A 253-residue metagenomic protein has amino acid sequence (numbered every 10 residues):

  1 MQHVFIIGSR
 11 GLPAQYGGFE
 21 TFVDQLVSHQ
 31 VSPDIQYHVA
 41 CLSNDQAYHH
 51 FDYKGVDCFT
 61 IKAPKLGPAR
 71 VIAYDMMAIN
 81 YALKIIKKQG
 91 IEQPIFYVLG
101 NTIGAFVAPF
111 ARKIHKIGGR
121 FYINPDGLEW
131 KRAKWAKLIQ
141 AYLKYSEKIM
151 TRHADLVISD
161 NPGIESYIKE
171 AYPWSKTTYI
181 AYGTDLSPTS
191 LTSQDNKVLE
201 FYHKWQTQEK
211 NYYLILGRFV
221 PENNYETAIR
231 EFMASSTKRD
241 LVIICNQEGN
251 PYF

Functional and structural regions predicted by a protein language model:
M1-N44, Q89-I91, M233-S236: N-terminal subdomain of nucleotide-sugar transferases
F5, Y202-N223, I229-S236, L241-V242: Conserved donor-binding/catalytic core segment of Leloir-type glycosyltransferases
L42-D45, T184-D185, L216, R239-F253: Glycosyltransferase donor-sugar binding loop
G55-N80, R132-I139: A short, charged, and often flexible helix/loop element on the N-terminal side of the glycosyltransferase catalytic
I72-L83, Q93-D126: An aromatic- and histidine-rich active-site surface loop
I139-V157: Membrane-proximal helix-turn-helix segments that form the acceptor-binding/catalytic region of lipid-linked
G163, G183: Carbohydrate-associated surface elements
S190-Q206: A short helix/loop element that forms part of the nucleotide-sugar donor recognition site in Leloir-type
